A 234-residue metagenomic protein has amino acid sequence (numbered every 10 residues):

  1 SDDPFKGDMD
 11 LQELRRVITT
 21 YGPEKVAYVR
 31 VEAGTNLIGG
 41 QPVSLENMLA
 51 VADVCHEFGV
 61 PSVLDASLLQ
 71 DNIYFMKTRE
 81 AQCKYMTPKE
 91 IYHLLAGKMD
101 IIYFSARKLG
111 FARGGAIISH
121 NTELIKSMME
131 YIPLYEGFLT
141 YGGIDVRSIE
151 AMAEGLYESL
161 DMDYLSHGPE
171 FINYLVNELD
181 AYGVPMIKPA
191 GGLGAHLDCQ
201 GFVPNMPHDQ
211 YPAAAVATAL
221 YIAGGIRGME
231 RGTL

Functional and structural regions predicted by a protein language model:
S1-M186, P207, A214: Conserved PLP-enzyme active-site core in the AAT-like
N173-L234: Conserved C-terminal alpha-helix-loop-beta "cap" of PLP-dependent enzymes that closes/shapes the active-site mouth
